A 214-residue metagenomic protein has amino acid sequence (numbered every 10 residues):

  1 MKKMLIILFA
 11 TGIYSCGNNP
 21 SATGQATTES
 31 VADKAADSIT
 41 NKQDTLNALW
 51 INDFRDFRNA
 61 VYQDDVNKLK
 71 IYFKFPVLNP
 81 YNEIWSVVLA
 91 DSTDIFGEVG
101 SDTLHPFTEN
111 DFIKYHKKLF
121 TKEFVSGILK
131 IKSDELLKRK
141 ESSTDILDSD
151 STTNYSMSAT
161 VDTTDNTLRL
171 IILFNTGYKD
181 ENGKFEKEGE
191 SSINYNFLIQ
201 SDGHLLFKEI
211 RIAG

Functional and structural regions predicted by a protein language model:
M1-M4, N18: Positively charged n-region of N-terminal signal peptides that target proteins for export
I6-A10: Hydrophobic helical h-region of N-terminal Sec-dependent signal peptides in bacterial secretory/periplasmic proteins
Y14-S15: C-terminal motif of bacterial Sec signal peptides marking the signal peptidase cleavage site
N18-T28: Bacterial Sec signal peptide processing site at the extreme N-terminus
D33-A35, V66: Elongated, non-catalytic scaffold/linker segments and compositionally distinctive motifs
A35-D53, I71-G214: C-terminal-biased regions
D56-K68: Short helix-adjacent coil turns
